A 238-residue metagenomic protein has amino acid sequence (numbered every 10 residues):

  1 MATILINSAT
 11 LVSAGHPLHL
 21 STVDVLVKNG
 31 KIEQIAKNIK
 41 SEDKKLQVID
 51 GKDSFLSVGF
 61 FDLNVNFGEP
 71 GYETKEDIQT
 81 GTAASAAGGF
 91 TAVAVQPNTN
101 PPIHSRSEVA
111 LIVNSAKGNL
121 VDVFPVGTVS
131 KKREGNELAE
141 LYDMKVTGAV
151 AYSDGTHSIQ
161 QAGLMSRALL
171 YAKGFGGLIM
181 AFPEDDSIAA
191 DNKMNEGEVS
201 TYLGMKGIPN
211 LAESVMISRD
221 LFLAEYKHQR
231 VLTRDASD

Functional and structural regions predicted by a protein language model:
M1-D43: N-terminal metal-binding scaffold of metallo-dependent hydrolase/deaminase domains
A9, V25, G30, D53 (+7 more regions): Divalent metal-coordination and catalytic microenvironments
I39-L56: Active-site metal-binding motif and surrounding structural segment of the metallo-beta-lactamase
G51-A116: Metal-associated gating/positioning segment near the N- to mid-region
N66-G68, N98-T99, V126-K132, G155-S158 (+2 more regions): Active-site beta-loop-alpha junctions enriched in small/polar residues
P102-I112, E134, S158-Y171: Active-site-adjacent beta->alpha loops and helix N-cap segments on the catalytic face of soluble alpha/beta enzymes
N114-V129: A glycine-rich helix N-cap at a beta->alpha junction
A139-D238: Histidine/acidic residue-rich metal-binding segments in metalloenzymes
